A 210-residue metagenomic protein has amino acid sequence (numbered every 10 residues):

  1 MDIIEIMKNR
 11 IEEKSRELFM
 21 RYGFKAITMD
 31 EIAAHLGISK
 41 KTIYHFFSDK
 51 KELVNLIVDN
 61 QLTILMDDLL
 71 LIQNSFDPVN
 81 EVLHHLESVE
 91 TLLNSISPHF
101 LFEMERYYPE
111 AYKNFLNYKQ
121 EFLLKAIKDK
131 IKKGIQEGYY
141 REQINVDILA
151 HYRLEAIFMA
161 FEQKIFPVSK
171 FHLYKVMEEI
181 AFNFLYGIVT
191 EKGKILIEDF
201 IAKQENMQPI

Functional and structural regions predicted by a protein language model:
M1-Y22, A26-I38, K51-N55: Basic, helix-initiating cap at the start of DNA-binding domains
M20, Y44-S48, L56, N60: Base-recognition residues in the alpha-helical recognition helix of bacterial helix-turn-helix
K41: Key DNA-contact positions within bacterial/archaeal DNA-binding proteins
K50, I57, Q61, L65 (+7 more regions): Hydrophobic/aromatic residues within well-ordered alpha-helical segments
L56, D67-H99, A150-R153: Hydrophobic alpha-helical connector segments
N80, Y118, Q136-Y152, K170-E179: All-alpha amphipathic helical-bundle segments outside canonical DNA-binding/catalytic cores that form hydrophobic
N94-D129, I135-Q143, D147-I148: Short secondary-structure transition hinges
D129-K133, E137, K170-I210: C-terminal peripheral helix-coil segments that are non-catalytic and often amphipathic
